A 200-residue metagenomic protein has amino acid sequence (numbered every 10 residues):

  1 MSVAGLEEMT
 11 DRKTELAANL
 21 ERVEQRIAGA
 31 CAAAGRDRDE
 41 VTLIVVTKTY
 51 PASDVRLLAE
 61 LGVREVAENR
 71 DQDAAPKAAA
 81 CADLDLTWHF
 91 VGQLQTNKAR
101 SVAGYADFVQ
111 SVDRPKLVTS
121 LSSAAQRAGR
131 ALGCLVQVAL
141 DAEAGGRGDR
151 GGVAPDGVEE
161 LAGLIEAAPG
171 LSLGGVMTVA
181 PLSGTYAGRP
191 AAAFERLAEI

Functional and structural regions predicted by a protein language model:
S2-I200: Conserved alpha/beta-domain cores
